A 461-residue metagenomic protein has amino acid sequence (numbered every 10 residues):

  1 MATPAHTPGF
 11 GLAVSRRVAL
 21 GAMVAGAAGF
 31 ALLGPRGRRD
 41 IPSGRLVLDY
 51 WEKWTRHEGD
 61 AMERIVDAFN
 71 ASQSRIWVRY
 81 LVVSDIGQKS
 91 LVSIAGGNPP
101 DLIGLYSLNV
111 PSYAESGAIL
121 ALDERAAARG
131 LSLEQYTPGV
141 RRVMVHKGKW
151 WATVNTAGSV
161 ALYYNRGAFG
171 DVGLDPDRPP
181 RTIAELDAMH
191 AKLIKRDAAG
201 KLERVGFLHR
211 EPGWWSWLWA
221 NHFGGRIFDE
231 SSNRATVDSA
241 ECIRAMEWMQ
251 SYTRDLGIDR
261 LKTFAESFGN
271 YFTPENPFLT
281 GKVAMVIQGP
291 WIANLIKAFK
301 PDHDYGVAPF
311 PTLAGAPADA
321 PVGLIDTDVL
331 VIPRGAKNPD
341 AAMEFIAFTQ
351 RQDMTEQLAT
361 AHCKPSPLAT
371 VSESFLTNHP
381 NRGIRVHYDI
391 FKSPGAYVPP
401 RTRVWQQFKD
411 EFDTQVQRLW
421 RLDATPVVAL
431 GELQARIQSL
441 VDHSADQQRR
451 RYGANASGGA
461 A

Functional and structural regions predicted by a protein language model:
M1-V14: N-terminal secretory signal peptides
T3, S107-A161, H190, G306 (+2 more regions): Hinge/lid segment of periplasmic solute-binding proteins
D67-S72, W77-R79, A95, G148 (+4 more regions): Extracytoplasmic/periplasmic substrate-recognition and gating elements
A68-Y136, G170-R181, N276-P277, A284-M285 (+3 more regions): Extracytoplasmic "Venus flytrap"/periplasmic binding protein-like
V92, D101, R129-A168, R204-V205 (+2 more regions): A structural signal for short loop-to-beta-strand junctions that line the ligand-binding cleft of periplasmic/secreted
H146-N155, V160, E185-I243, P274 (+1 more regions): Extracytoplasmic/periplasmic solute-binding protein
D187-K192, S232-E266, F310-L313: Glycine-centered hinge/linker elements that transmit conformational signals in sensory and ligand-binding systems
T360-T414, R418, H443-A461: Long, aromatic- and glycine/proline-rich binding clefts that accommodate carbohydrate-like moieties
